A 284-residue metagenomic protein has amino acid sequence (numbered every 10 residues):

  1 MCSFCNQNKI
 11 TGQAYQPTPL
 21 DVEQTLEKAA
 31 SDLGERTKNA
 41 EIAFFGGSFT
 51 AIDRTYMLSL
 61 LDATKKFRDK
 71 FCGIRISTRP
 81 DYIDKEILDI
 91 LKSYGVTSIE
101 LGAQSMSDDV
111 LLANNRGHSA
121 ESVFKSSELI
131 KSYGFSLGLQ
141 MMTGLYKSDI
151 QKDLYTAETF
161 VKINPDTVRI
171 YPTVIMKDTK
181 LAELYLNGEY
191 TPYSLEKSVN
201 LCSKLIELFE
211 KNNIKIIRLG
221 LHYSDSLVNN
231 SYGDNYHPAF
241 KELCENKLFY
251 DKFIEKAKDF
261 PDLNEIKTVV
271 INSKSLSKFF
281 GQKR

Functional and structural regions predicted by a protein language model:
M1-K9: Local cysteine-cluster metal-coordination motifs and their immediate loop/turn environment, predominantly Fe-S cluster
I10-Q24, G46-T173, K177-K197: Conserved non-cysteine loop/helix-boundary elements of the Radical SAM core domain that shape
T25-S48: Short Fe-S-cluster ligation motifs
K28-D32, A63-F67, I90, L129 (+4 more regions): A generic secondary-structure signal
G34-N39, D69-F71, D262-N264: Short helix-terminating capping/connector loops at secondary-structure junctions
E41-A43, R75, G138, R169 (+2 more regions): A structural signal for isolated positions on well-ordered beta-strands in alpha/beta enzyme cores
K180, N187-R284: Auxiliary Fe-S-binding modules of radical SAM enzymes
